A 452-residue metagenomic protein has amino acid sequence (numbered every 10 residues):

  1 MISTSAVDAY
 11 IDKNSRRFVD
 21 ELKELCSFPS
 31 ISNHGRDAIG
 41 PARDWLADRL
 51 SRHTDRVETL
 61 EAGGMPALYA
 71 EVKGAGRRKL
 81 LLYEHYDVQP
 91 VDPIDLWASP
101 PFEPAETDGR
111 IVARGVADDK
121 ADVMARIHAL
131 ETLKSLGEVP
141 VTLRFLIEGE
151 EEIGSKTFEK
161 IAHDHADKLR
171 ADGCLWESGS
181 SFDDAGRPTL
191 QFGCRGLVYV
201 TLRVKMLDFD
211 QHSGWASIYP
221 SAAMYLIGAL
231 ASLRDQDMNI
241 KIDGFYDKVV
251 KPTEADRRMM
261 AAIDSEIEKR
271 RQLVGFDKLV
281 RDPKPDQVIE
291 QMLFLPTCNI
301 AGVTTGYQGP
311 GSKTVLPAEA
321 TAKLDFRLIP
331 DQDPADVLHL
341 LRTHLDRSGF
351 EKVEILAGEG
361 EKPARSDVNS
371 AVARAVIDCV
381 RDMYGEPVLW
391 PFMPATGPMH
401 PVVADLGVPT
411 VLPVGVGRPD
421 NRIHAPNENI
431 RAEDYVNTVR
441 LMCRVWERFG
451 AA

Functional and structural regions predicted by a protein language model:
I2-I94, E319: N-terminal helical capping/dimerization or prosegment-like subdomains of hydrolases acting on amide or phosphate bonds
S15, D95-L96, G137-E138, Q191-L197 (+3 more regions): Short glycine/proline-enriched loop/turn "hinge" motifs that connect secondary-structure elements and lie
R77-R144, A432-E433, N437: Active-site metal-coordination/substrate-binding segment of hydrolases, especially metallo-dependent peptidases
D87, L233-D237, R342-E351: A common structural junction motif
G115-F192: Acidic/histidine-rich catalytic neighborhood of metal-dependent amide-processing enzymes
D183-A185, K241-E319, R327-L340, S348 (+1 more regions): An extended, acidic, His-containing surface patch that forms the Zn2+-binding/catalytic region of metallohydrolases
T189-K205, V411-P413, G417: Flexible glycine/proline-rich, aromatic-decorated loop/lid segments
V200, F209, S213-W215, Y219-R271: Polar, glycine-rich mid-to-C-terminal structural blocks that act as macromolecule-binding/assembly scaffolds
